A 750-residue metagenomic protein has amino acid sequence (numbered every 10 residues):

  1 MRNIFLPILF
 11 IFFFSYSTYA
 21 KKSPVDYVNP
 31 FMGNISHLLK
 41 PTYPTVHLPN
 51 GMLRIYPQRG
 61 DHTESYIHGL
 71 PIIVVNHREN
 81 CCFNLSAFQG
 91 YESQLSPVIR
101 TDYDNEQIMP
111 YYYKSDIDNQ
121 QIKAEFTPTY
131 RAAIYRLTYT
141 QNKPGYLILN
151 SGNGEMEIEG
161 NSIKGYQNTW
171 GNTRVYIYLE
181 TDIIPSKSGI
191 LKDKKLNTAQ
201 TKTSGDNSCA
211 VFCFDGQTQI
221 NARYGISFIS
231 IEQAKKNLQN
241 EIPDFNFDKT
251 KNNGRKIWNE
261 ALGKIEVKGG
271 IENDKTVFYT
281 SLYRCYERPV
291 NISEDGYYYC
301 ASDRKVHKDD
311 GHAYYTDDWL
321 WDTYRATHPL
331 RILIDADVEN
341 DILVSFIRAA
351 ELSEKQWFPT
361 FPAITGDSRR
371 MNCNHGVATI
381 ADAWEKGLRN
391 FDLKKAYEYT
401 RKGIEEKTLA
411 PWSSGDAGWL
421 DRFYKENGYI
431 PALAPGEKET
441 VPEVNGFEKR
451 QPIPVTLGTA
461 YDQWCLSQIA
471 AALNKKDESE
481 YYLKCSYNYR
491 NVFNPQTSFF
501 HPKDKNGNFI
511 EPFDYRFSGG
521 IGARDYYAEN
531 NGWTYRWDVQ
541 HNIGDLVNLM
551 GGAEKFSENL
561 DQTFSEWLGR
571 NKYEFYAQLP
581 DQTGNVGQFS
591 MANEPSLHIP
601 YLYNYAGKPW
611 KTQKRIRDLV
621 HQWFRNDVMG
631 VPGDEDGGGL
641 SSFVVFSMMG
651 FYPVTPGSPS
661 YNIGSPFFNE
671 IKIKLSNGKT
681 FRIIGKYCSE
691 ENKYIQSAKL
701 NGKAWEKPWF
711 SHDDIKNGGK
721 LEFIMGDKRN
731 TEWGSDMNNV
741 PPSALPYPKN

Functional and structural regions predicted by a protein language model:
M1-K21: Bacterial Sec-dependent N-terminal signal peptides
A20-H328, I332-A378, W384-L457, C465 (+10 more regions): Accessory carbohydrate-recognition regions in carbohydrate-active enzymes
D462: ATP-dependent phospho-/nucleotidyl transfer catalytic cores
P666-F668, E690-I695: Short coil-to-beta strand junction motifs in C2/discoidin
S676, S697-K703: Short strand-turn-strand beta-turns centered on an Asx-Gly dipeptide
F681-E690: Short aromatic-glycine motifs in intrinsically disordered, low-complexity regions
